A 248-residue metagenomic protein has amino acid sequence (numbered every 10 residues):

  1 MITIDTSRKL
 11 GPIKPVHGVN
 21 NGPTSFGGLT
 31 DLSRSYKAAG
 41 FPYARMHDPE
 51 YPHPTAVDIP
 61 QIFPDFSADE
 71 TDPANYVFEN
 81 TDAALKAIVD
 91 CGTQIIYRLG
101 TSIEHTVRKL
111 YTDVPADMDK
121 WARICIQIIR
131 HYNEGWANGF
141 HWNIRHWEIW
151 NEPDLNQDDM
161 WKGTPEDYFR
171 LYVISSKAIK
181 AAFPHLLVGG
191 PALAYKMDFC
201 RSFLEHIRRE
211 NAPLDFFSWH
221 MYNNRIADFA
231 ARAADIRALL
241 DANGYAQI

Functional and structural regions predicted by a protein language model:
M1-H146, E166-G190, A212, D241-A246: Non-catalytic accessory regions flanking glycosidase/transglycosidase catalytic cores in CAZymes
G28-L29, P54, H105-K109, N156-D159 (+2 more regions): Extracytoplasmic/secreted cell-surface and envelope-processing proteins
I59-Q61, L110-T112, W161-P165, S202-E205 (+1 more regions): Short, glycine/charged-enriched secondary-structure capping and boundary segments
Y97, C125, N143-N151, L186 (+4 more regions): Aromatic- and acid-rich polysaccharide-binding/catalytic face of secreted or lumenal carbohydrate-active enzymes
S102, D154, Y195: Short, glycine/serine-rich, charged loops/turns that create anion-binding and catalytic segments at active sites
A116, K162-D167, A194, N224-A227: Alpha-helix capping and helix-loop boundary segments enriched in small/acidic/polar residues
H141, W147-N151, N156-G163: N-terminal/domain-start segments enriched in small and hydrophobic, helix-friendly residues, covering either
